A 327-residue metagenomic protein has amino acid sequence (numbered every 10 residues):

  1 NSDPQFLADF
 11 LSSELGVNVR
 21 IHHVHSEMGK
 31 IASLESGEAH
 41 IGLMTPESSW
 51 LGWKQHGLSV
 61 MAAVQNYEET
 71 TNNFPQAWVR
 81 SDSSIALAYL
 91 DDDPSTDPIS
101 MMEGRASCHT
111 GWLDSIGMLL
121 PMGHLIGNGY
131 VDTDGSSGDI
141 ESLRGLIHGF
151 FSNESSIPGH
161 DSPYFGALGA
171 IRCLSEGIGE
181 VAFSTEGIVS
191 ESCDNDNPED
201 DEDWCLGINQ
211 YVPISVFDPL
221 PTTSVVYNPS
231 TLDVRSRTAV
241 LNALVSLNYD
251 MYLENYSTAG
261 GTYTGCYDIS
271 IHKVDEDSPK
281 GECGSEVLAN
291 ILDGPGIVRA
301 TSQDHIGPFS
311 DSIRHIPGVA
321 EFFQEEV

Functional and structural regions predicted by a protein language model:
N1-W50: Extracytoplasmic small-molecule ligand-binding "clamshell" domains of the periplasmic binding protein/Venus flytrap
D3, L7, K30, T45-S48 (+5 more regions): Stable alpha-helical elements in mature extracytoplasmic
A8-E14, F74, W78-D93, N197-G294 (+2 more regions): Extended ligand-binding regions for polar small-molecule ligands
H22-A32, T133-R172, E176, G187: Short helix-initiation/N-cap motifs at beta->coil->alpha
A39, A106-D114, G159-H160, Y227-P229 (+1 more regions): Second-shell loop/turn segments in exported
L43-G57, G127, A167-I208: A ligand-binding cleft/hinge motif common to bilobed small-molecule-binding domains
S48-W50, Y67-E68, S83-I85, W112-I116 (+3 more regions): Solvent-exposed loop/turn segments at secondary-structure junctions within structured extracellular/periplasmic domains
A62-G135: A conserved helix-loop-strand patch within extracytoplasmic ligand-binding domains of the periplasmic binding
